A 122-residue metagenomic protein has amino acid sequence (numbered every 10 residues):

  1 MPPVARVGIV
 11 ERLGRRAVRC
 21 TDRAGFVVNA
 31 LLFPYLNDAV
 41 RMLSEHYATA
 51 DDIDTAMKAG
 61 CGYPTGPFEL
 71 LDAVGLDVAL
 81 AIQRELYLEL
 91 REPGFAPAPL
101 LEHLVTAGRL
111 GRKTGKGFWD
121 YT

Functional and structural regions predicted by a protein language model:
M1: Conserved phosphate-handling catalytic cores of large alpha/beta enzymes
V4, E11-D22, F26, V40-E45 (+1 more regions): NAD(P)-dependent Rossmann-like dehydrogenase/reductase catalytic/cofactor-binding core
V28-L32: Amphipathic, non-transmembrane alpha-helical scaffold segments
